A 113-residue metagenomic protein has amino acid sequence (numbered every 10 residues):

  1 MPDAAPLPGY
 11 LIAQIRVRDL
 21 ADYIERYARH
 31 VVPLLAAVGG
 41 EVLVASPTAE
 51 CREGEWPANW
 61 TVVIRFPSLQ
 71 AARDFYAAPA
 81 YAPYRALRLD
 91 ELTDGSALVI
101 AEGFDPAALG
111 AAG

Functional and structural regions predicted by a protein language model:
M1-W60, P67-D74, E102-G113: Short S/T/G/P-rich N-terminal loop/turn motif that feeds into the first structured element of a domain
Y27, Y76, R85-R88: Short, flexible helix/strand-to-coil boundary loops that buttress conserved ligand/catalytic motifs in alpha/beta
T61-I64, A80: Hydrophobic alpha-helical segments of small multi-pass membrane proteins
I64-F66, S96: Alpha-helical membrane-embedding segments and immediately adjacent membrane-interface amphipathic helices
Y81-L98: Short arginine-rich
